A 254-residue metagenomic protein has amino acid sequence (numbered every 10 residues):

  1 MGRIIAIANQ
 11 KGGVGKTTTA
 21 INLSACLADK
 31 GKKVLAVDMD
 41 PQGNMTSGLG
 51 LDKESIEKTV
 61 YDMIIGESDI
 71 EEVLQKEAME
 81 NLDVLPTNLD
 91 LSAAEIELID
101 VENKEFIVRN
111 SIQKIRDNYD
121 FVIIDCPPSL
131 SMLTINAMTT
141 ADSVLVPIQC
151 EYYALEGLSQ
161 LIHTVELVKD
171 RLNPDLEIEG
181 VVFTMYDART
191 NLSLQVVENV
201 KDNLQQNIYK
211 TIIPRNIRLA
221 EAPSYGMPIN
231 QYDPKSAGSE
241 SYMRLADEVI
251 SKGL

Functional and structural regions predicted by a protein language model:
M1-L254: P-loop NTP-binding core
